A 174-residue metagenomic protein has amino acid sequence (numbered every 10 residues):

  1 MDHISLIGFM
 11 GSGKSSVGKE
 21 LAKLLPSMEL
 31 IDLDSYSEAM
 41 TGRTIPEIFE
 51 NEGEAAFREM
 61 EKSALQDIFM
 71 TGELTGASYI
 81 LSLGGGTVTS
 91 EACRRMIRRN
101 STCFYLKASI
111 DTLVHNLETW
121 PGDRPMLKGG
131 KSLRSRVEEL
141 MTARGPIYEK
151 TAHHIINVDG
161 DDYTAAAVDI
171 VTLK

Functional and structural regions predicted by a protein language model:
M1-I4, G76-A77: Pre-Walker A (Motif I) flank of P-loop NTPase domains
I4, S16, E20, H115 (+1 more regions): NTP-dependent small-molecule kinase module
F9: P-loop (Walker A) phosphate-binding loop of NTP-binding proteins
G13: Conserved glycine(s) of the Walker
K23-I31: Post-Walker A helix-loop "phosphate-sensing" segment adjacent to the P-loop in P-loop NTPases
S35-T87, E91-R98, P125, E138: ATP-dependent small-molecule kinase phosphotransfer cores that center on conserved nucleotide phosphate-binding segments
G84-V88, S109-D111, D161: Short glycine-rich anion-binding loops that position phosphate/pyrophosphate groups of nucleotides and phosphorylated
R99-G145: A glycine- and Lys/Arg-enriched "phosphate-lid" helix/loop adjacent to the NTP-binding pocket of small-molecule kinases
